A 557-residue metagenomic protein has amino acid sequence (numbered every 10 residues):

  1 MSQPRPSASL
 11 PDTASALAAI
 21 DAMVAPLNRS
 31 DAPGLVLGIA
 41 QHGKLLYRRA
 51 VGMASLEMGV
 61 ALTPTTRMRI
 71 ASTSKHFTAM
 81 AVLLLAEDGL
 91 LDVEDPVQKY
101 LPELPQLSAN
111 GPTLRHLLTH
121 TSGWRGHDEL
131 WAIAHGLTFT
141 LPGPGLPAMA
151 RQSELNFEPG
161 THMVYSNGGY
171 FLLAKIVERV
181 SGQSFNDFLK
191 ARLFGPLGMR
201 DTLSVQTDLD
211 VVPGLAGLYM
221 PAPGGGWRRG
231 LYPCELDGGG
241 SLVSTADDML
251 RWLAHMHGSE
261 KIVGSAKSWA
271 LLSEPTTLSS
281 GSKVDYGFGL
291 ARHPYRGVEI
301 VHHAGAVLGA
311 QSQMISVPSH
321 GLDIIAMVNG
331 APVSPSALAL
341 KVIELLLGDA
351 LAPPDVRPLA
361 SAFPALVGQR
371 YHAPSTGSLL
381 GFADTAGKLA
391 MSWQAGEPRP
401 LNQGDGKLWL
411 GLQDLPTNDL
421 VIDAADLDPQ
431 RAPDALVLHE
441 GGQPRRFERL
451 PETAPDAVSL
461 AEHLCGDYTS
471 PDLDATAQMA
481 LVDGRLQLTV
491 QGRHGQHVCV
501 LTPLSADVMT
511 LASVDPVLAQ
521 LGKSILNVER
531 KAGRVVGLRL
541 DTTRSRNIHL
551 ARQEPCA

Functional and structural regions predicted by a protein language model:
R5-I70, L90-D95, K99, Q106 (+1 more regions): Short, conserved catalytic-motif segment at the N-terminal edge
A18-V24, G43, R69-E94, Y170-E178 (+2 more regions): Active-site SXXK
S30-G34, L308-Q311, T376, A395: Short, small/polar residue-rich loop motifs at catalytic or cofactor-binding pockets
K44-L45, A50, S55, L107-P318: Short, surface-exposed loop or secondary-structure junction motifs that flank catalytic or metal-binding residues
L46, Q313-G330, A435-L438, V536-L540: Short, well-ordered beta-strand elements
G52-A54, V307, G330, E440 (+2 more regions): A generic structural motif
M53-L56, E260, A331-P332, V517 (+1 more regions): A short acidic/small-residue loop/turn micro-motif
E344-A557: Peripheral terminal and inter-domain segments
